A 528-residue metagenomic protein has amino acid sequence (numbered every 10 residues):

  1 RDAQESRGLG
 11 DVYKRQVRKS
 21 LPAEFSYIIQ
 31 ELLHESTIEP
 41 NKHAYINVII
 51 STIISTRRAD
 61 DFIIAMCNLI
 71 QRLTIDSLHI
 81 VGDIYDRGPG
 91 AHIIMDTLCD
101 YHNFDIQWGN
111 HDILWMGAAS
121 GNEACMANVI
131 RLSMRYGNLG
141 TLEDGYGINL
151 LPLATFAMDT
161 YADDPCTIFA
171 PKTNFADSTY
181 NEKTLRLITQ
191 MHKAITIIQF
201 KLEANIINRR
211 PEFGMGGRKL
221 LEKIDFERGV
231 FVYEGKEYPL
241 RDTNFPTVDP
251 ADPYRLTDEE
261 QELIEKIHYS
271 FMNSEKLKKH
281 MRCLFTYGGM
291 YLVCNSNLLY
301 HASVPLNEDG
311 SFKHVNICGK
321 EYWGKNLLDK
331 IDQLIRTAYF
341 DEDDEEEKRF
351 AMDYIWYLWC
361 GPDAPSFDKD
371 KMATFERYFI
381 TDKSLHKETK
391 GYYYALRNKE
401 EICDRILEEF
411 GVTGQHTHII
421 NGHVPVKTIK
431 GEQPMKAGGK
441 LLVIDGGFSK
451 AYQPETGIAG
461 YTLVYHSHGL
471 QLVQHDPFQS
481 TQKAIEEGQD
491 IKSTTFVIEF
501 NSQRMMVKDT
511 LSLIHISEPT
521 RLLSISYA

Functional and structural regions predicted by a protein language model:
R1, S6-S517, R521-S526: Feature recognizes metal-dependent phosphohydrolase scaffolds
